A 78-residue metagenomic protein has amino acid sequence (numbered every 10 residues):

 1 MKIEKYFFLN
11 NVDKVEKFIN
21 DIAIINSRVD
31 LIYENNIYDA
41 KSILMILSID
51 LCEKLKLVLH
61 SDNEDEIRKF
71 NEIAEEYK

Functional and structural regions predicted by a protein language model:
M1-L9: Short glycine-/aliphatic-rich beta-strand segments at the starts of folded cytosolic domains
K5, S27-V29, L55: Conserved beta-strand core positions
F7, N35, L59: Glycine- and other small-residue-rich loops at beta-strand/loop junctions that grip anionic moieties
L9, A40, H60-S61: Conserved aromatic
V12-S27, N36-L51, E72: Amphipathic alpha-helical interaction surfaces in cytosolic regulatory modules
D30-E34, E76-K78: Conserved short beta-strand edge segments in small beta-sheet-based binding/regulatory domains
D50-K78: C-terminal structural segments of small proteins and small subunits
